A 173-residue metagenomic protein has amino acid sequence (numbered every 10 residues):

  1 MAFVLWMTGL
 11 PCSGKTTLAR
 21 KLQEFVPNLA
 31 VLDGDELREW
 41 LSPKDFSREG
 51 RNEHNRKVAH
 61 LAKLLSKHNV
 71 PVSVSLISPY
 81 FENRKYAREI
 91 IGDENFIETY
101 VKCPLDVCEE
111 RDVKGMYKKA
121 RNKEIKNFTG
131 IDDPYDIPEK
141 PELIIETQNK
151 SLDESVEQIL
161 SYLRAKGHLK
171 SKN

Functional and structural regions predicted by a protein language model:
M1-V4: Extreme N-terminal starter segment of soluble prokaryotic enzymes
M7: Hydrophobic anchor at the beta1->P-loop junction of P-loop NTPases
P11: The conserved Walker
K15: Conserved lysine of the Walker
A19-H60: Conserved substrate/cofactor phosphate-moiety recognition/catalytic segment in nucleotide-dependent phosphotransferases
L29-V31, F96-Y100, E142-I144: Conserved beta-strand scaffold positions in the cores of enzyme catalytic domains, especially in NTP/NDP-utilizing
D45, A62-P71, I77-A120, N127: ATP-dependent NMP and nucleoside kinases share a basic, alpha-helical "lid"
K102-L105, E110-Q158, K166, N173: Small-molecule kinase domains that catalyze NTP-dependent phosphoryl transfer to phosphate-bearing small molecules
